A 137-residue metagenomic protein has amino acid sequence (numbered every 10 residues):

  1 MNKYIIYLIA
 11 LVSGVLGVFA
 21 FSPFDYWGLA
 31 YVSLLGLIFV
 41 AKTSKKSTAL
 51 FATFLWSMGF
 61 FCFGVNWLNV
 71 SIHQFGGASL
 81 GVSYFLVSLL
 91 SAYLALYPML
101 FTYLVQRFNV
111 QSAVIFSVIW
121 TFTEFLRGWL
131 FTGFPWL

Functional and structural regions predicted by a protein language model:
M1-L137: Membrane-embedded alpha-helical bundles of multi-pass enzymes that act on lipidic or dolichyl-linked glycan substrates
